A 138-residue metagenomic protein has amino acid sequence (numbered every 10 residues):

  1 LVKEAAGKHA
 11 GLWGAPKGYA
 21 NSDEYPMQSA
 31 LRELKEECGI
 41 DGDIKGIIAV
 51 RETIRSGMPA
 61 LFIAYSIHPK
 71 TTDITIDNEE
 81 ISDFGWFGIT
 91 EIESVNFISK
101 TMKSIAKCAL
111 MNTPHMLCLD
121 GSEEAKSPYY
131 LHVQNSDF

Functional and structural regions predicted by a protein language model:
L1-A15, G42-G46: N-terminal strand-loop-strand
K8, E79-F138: Nudix hydrolase/Nudix homology domain
P16, A30, L34: Hydrophobic alpha-helical positions that pack around
Y19-S22, K70: A short, internal acetyl-CoA/4′-phosphopantetheine-binding micro-motif in the GNAT/acyltransferase core
E24-S29: N-terminal phosphate-binding loop and adjacent alpha-helix
E37, D41: Short alpha-helical functional segments enriched in proximate histidine and acidic residues
K45-I48, S82: A short, local hydrophobic-aromatic micro-motif
E52-I74, G85, E91, I105-N112: Active-site-adjacent beta-strand/loop module that shapes the phosphate/pyrophosphate-binding cleft
